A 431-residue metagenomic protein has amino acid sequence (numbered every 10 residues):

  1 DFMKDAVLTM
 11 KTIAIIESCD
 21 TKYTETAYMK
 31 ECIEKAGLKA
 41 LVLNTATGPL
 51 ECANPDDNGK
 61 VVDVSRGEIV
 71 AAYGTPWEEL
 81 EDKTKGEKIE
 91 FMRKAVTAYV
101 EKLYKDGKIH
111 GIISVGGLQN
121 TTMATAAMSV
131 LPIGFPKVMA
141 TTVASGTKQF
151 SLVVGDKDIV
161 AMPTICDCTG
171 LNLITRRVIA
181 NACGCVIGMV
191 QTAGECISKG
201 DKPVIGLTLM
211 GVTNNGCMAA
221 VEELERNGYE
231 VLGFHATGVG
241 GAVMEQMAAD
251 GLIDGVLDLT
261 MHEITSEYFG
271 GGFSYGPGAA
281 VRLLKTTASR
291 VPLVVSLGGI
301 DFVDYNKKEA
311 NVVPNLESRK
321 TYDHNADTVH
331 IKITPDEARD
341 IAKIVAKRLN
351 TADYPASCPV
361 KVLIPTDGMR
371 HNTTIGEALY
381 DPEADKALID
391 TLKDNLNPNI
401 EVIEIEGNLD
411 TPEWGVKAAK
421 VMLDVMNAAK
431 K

Functional and structural regions predicted by a protein language model:
M10-L50, G111, T121-V130, G134-V138: N-terminal phosphate-binding or glycine-rich loops at protein starts, especially the Walker A/P-loop of NTPases
T12-A14, T21-K22, T26-L41, Y275-K431: C-terminal non-catalytic interaction/assembly regions of soluble proteins
S18-T24, T47, H110-A124, A144 (+6 more regions): Gly/Ser/Thr-rich loops at beta-strand to alpha-helix junctions that form or flank small-molecule/cofactor-binding
K22-C32, L41, G48-D63, G200-G238 (+1 more regions): Glycine-rich phosphate/diphosphate-binding loop of Rossmann-like nucleotide-binding domains
N54-D106: Phosphate/nucleotide-donor binding subsite
E81-T84, T147-V212, D340, K347 (+1 more regions): Cap/lid and interdomain-hinge subdomains that line or gate substrate/regulatory clefts in soluble alpha/beta enzymes
G111-S114, M123-V153, V160-P163, L232-A236 (+1 more regions): Short, acidic/small-residue loops that bind anionic groups at enzyme active sites
S114-I133, C217-V221, T374-D381, D385: Short Gly/Thr/Asp-enriched flexible loops that form oxyanion-binding sites at enzyme active sites
